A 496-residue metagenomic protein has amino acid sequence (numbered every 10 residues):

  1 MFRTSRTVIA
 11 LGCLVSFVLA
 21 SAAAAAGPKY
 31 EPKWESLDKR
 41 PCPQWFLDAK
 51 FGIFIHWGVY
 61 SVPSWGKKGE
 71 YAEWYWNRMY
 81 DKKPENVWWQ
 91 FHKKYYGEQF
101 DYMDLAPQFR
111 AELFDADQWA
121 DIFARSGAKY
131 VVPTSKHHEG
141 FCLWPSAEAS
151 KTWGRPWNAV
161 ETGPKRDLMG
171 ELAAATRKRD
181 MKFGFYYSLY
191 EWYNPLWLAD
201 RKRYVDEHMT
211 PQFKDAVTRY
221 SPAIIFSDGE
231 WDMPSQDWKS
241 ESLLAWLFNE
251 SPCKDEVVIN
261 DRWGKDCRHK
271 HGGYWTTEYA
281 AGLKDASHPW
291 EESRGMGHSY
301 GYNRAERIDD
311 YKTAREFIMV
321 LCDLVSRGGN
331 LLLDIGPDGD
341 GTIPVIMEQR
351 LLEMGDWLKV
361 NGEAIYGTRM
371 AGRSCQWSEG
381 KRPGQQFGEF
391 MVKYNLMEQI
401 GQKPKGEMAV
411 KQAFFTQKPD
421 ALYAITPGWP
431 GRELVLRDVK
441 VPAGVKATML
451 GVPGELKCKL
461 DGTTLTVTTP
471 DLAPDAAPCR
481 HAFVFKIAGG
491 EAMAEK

Functional and structural regions predicted by a protein language model:
M1-G12: Bacterial N-terminal signal peptides that target proteins for export
R3, V18, V484-K486: Compositionally biased, low-structure terminal segments
A10-A20: Bacterial N-terminal signal peptides
A25-K496: Mature catalytic domains of secreted/periplasmic carbohydrate-active enzymes
